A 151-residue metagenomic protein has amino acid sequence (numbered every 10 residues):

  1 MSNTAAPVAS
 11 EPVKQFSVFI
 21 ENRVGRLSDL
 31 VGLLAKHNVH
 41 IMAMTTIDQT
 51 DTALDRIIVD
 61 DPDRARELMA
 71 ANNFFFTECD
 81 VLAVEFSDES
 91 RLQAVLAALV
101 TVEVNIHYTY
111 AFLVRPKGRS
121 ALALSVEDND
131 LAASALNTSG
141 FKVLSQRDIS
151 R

Functional and structural regions predicted by a protein language model:
M1-R151: A conserved regulatory-domain signal marking ACT and ACT-like small-molecule sensing domains and adjacent regulatory
